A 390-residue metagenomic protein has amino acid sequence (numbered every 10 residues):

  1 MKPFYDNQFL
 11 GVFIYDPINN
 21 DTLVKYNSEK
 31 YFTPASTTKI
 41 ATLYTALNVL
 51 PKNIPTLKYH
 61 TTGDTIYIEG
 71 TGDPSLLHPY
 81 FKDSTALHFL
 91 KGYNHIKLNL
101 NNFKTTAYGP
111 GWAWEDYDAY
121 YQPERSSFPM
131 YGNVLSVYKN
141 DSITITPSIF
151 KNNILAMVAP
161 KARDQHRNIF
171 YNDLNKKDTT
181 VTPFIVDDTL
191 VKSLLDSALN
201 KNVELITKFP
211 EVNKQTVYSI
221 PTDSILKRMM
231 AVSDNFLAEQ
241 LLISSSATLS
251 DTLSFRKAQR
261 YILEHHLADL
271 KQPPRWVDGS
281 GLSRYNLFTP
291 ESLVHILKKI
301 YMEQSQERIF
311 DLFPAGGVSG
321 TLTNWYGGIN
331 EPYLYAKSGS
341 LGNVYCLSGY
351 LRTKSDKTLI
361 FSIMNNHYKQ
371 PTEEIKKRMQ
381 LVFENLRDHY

Functional and structural regions predicted by a protein language model:
M1-N140, A159-V186, E204-K227, A231-N235 (+2 more regions): Active-site-adjacent loops and short helices of periplasmic peptidoglycan-processing enzymes
L23-K25, L242-Y390: Small-residue-rich helix-loop
I40, D188-K192, M379, F383: Short, hydrophobic/amphipathic alpha-helical packing segments that form internal helix faces or helix-helix interfaces
L47, P51, D196, F383 (+1 more regions): Short amphipathic alpha-helical signal-transduction/dimerization elements
T65-E69, K139-S148, P183, F255 (+1 more regions): Short, well-ordered strand-loop elements centered on a beta-strand within folded domains, enriched for acidic residues
H78-F81, S148-M157, P371-E374: A short, polar/proline- and glycine-enriched secondary-structure boundary/capping micro-motif
F103-I154, N286-I329: A conserved catalytic-loop motif detector
N152-L312: A small/polar active-site loop signature that marks catalytic segments
